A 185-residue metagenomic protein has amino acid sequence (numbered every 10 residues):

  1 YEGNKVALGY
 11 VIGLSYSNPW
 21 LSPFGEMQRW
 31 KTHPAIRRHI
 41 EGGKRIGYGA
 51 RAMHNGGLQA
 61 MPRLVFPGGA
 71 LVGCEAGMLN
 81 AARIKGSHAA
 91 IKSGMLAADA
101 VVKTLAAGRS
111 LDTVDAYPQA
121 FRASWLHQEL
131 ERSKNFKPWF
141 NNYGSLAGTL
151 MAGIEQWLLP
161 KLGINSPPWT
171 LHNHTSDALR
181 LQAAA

Functional and structural regions predicted by a protein language model:
Y1-G49, A107, V114-P118, S166: Conserved FAD/dinucleotide-binding core of flavoprotein oxidoreductases
Y1-S17, A76, A81-A89, S93 (+1 more regions): Rossmann-like dinucleotide/flavin-binding elements
Y10, G73, F121: Active-site proximal loops enriched in glycine and acidic residues that flank catalytic Cys/His/Asp and coordinate
N18-G25, L64-A70, A89-K92, L96 (+1 more regions): Conserved active-site and cofactor/substrate-binding residues in soluble primary-metabolism enzymes
A35, H39, V65-G73, G77-N80 (+3 more regions): Structured mid-domain segments that build the active-site/substrate or prosthetic-cofactor binding neighborhood
A50-A81, A185: FAD-binding beta-loop-beta segment adjacent to the flavin cofactor pocket
G77-R83, M95, D99-A147: Active-site-proximal substrate-binding core of FAD-dependent oxidoreductases
S124-A185: Ferredoxin-type iron-sulfur electron-transfer modules and their immediate structural context
